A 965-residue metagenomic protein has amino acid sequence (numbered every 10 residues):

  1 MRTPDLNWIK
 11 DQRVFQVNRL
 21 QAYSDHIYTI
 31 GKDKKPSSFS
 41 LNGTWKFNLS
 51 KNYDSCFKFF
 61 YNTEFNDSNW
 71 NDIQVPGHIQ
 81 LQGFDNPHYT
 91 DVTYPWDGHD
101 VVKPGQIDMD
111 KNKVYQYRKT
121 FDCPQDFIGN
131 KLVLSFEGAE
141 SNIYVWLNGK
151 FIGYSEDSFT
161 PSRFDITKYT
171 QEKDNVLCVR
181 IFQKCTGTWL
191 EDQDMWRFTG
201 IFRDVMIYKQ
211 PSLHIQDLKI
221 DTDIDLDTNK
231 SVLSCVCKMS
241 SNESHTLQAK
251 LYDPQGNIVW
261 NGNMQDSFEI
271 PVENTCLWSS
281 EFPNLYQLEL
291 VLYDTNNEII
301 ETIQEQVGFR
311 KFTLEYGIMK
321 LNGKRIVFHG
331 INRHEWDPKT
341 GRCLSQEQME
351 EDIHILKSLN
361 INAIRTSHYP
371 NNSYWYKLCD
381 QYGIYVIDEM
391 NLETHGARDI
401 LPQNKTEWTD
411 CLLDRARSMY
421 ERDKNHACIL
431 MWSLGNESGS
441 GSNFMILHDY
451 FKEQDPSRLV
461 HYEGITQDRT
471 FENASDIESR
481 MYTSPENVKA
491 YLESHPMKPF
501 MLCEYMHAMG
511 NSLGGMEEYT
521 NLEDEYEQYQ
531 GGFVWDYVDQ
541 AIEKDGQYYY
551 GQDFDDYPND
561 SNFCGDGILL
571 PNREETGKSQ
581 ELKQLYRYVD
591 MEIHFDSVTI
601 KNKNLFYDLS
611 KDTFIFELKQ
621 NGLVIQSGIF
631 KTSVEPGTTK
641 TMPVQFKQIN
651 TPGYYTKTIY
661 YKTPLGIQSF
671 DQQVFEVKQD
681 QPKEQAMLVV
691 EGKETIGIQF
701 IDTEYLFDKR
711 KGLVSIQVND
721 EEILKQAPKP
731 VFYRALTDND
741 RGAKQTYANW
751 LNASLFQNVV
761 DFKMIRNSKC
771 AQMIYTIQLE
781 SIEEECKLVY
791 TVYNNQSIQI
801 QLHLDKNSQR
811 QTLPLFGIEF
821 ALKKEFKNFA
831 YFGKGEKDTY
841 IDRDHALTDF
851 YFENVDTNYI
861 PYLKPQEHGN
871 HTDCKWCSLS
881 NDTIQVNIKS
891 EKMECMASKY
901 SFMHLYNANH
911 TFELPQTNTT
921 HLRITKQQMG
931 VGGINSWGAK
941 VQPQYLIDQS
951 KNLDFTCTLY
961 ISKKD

Functional and structural regions predicted by a protein language model:
M1-D33, W189, I299-T599, N604-S610 (+2 more regions): Extended substrate-binding grooves/exosites of carbohydrate-active enzymes
M1-K10, V14, G31-K32, K46-N52 (+10 more regions): Accessory beta-strand-rich segments of carbohydrate-active enzymes
M1-W96, R180, P254, T520 (+2 more regions): Accessory carbohydrate-binding/adhesion or oligomerization-edge regions at the termini of glycan-active proteins
H78-L81, N86, D91, P95 (+13 more regions): An acidic-aromatic loop/edge-strand motif
L81, H88-T90, G138, Q183 (+3 more regions): Beta-strand/loop-rich accessory regions of lumenal/periplasmic or secreted enzymes, predominantly carbohydrate-active
L147, K230-G262, V598-F630, K640-V644 (+1 more regions): Beta-strand-rich binding/interaction modules
Q171-E172, K238-T313, N650-G653, T658-M687: Extended acidic/polar, glycine-enriched regions that form or flank non-catalytic beta-rich accessory modules
Q193-I215, Q540, Q547-D596, K603-L623 (+3 more regions): Catalytic cores of secreted or luminal carbohydrate-active enzymes
